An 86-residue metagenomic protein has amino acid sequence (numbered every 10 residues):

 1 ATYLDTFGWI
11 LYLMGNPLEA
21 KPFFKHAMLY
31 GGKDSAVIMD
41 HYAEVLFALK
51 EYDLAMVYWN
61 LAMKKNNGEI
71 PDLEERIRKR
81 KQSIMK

Functional and structural regions predicted by a protein language model:
T2-T6, A36-H41, D72-R76: Alpha-solenoid helical repeat scaffolds
Y30-G31, K65: Structural marker of alpha-solenoid helical repeat scaffolds
